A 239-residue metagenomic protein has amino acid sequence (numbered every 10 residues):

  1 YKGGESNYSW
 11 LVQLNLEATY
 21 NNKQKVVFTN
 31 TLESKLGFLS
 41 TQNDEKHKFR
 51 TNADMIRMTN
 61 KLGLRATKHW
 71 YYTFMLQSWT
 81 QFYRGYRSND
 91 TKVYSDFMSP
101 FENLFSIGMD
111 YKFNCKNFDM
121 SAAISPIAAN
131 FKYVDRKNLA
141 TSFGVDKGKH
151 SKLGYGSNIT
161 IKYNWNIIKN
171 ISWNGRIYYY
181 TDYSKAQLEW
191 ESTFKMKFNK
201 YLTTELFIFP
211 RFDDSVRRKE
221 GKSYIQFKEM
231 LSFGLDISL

Functional and structural regions predicted by a protein language model:
Y1-G4, S40-K48, D90-D96, G144-K149 (+2 more regions): Extracellular loop and loop/strand-boundary signature of outer-membrane beta-barrel proteins
G3-E5, N22-K25, K116, L153 (+2 more regions): Solvent-exposed loop/turn segments connecting transmembrane beta-strands in outer-membrane beta-barrel proteins
S6-V12, N52-I56, S99-F105, S151-S157 (+2 more regions): Residues that define the transmembrane beta-barrel architecture of outer-membrane proteins
L16-Y20, N60, L64, Y111-F113 (+5 more regions): Residue-level signature of outer-membrane beta-barrel architecture
K25-F28, H69-Y72, N117-M120, N170-W173 (+1 more regions): Repeated loop/turn-to-beta-strand initiation elements of outer-membrane beta-barrel proteins
N30, F74, I107, A122-I124 (+3 more regions): Membrane-embedded beta-strand positions of outer-membrane beta-barrel proteins
S34-S40, S78-R84, F113, P126-K132 (+3 more regions): Transmembrane beta-strands of outer-membrane beta-barrel pores
F194, I225-L239: Outer-membrane beta-barrel "beta-signal"
